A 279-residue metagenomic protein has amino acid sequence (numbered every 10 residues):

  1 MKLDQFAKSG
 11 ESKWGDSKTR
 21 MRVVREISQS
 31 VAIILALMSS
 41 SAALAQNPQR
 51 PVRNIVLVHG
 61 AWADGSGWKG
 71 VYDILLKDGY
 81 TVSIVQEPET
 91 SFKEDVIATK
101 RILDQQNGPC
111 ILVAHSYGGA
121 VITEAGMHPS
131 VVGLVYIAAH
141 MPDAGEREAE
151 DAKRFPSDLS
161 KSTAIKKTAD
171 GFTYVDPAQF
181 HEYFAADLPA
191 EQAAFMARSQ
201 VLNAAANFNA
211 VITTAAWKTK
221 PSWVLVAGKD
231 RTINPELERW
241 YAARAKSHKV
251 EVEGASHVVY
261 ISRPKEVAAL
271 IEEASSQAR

Functional and structural regions predicted by a protein language model:
S28-S39: Bacterial N-terminal signal peptides
R50-F92: Conserved HGGG/HGGXW glycine-rich cap/lid loop of the alpha/beta-hydrolase fold
V113-G118, I122: Gly/Ala-rich beta-loop-alpha elbow adjacent to hydrolase catalytic centers
S130-P177, A204-F208: Flexible "cap/lid" loop of the alpha/beta hydrolase fold
A197-K218, G228: Active-site nucleophile elbow and catalytic-triad environment of alpha/beta-hydrolase enzymes
V224-V226: Short beta-strand/loop motif that positions the catalytic acidic residue of the alpha/beta-hydrolase fold
G228-A255, I261: Conserved loop-alpha-helix segment in the C-terminal half of the alpha/beta-hydrolase fold that carries the catalytic
H248-R279: Catalytic active-site module of serine/aspartate enzymes centered on a nucleophile-bearing elbow/loop
